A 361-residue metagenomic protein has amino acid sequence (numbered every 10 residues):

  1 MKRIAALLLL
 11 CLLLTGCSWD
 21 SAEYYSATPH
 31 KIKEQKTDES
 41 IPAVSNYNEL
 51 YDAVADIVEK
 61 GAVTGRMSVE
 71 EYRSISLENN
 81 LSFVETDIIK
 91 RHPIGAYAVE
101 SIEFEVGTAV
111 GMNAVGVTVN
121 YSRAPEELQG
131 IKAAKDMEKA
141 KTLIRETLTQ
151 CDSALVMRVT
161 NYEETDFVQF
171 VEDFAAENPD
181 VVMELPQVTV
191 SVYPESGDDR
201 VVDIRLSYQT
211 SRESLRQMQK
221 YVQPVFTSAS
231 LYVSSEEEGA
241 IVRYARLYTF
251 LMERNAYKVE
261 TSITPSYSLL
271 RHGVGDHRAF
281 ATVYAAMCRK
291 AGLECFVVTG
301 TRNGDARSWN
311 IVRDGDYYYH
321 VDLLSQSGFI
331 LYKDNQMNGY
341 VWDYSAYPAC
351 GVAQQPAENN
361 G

Functional and structural regions predicted by a protein language model:
M1-I4, L8: Positively charged n-region of N-terminal signal peptides that target proteins for export
L13-G16: C-terminal motif of bacterial Sec signal peptides marking the signal peptidase cleavage site
S18-E236, C350-G361: N-terminal accessory/pre-domain segments preceding catalytic cores
A43-E49, A133-D136, S262-P265, Y332-D334 (+1 more regions): Alpha-helix N-cap recognition
Q169, D173, E177, V201-D203 (+6 more regions): Mature secreted bioactive peptide module from preproproteins
T210-L270: Secondary-structure boundary elements
L269-R278: Periplasmic OmpA-like peptidoglycan-binding domain that tethers envelope proteins to the cell wall
A279-A346: Hydrophobic/aromatic-rich core segments of domains that either
